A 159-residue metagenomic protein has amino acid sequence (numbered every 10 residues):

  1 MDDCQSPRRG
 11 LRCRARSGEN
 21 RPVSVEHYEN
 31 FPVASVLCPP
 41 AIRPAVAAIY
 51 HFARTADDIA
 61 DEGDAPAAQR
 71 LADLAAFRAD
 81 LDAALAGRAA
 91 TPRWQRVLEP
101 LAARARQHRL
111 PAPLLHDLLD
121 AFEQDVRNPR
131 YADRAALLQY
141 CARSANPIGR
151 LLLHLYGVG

Functional and structural regions predicted by a protein language model:
C4-R8, R12-G159: Acidic catalytic motifs of isoprenoid enzymes
